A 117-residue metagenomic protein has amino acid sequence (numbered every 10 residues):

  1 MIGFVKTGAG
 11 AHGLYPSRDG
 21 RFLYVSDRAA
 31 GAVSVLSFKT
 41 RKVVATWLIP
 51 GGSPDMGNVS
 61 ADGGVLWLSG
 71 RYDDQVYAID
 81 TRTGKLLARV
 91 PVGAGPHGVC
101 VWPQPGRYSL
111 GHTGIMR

Functional and structural regions predicted by a protein language model:
M1-R117: Predominantly soluble domains enriched in secretory-pathway, periplasmic, or organellar proteins
